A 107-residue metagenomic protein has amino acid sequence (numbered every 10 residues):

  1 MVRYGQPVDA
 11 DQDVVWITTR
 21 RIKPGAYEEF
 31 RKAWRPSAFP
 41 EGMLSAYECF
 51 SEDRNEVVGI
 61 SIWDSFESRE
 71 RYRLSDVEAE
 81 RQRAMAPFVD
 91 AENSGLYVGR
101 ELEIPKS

Functional and structural regions predicted by a protein language model:
M1-S107: Short S/T/G/P-rich N-terminal loop/turn motif that feeds into the first structured element of a domain
